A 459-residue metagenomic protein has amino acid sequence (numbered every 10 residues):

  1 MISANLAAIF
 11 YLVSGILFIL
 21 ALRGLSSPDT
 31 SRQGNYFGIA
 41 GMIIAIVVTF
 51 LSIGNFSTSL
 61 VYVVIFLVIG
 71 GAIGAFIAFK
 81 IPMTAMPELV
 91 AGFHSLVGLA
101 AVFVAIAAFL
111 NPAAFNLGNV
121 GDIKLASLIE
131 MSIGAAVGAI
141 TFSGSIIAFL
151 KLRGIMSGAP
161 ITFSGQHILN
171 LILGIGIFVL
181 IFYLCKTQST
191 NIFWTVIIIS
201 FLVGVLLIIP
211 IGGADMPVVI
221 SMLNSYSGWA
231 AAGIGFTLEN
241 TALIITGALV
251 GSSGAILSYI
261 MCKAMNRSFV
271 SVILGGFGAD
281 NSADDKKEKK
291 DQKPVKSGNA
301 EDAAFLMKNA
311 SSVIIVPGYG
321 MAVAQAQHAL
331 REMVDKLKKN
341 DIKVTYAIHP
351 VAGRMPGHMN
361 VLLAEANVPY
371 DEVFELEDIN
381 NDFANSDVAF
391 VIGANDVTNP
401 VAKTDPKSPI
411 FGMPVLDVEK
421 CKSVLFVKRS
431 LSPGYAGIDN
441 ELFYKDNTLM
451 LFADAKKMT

Functional and structural regions predicted by a protein language model:
I2-G15, S52-A72, S127-F142, Q188-I199: Structural signature of hydrophobic alpha-helical transmembrane segments
L17-T30, G71-V90, S145-P160, V203-M216 (+1 more regions): C-terminal ends of transmembrane helices
R32-G41, V63-I65, A85-V97, P160-I172 (+1 more regions): Cytoplasmic-side transmembrane-helix entry/capping segments in multi-pass membrane proteins
T49-V64, F76-P87, V102-V120: Transmembrane alpha-helix boundary signature
A107-G121, C185-N191, V218, S225-I245: Transmembrane helix-loop junctions at the membrane interface of multipass transporters and ion channels
G212, S227-A232, F236-V270: Mobile "lid/hinge" segments at catalytic clefts and subdomain interfaces of large enzymes
L249-A310: Membrane-interfacial segments at transmembrane helix termini in multi-pass membrane proteins
D291-M458: Structured cytosolic domains appended to multi-pass membrane proteins
